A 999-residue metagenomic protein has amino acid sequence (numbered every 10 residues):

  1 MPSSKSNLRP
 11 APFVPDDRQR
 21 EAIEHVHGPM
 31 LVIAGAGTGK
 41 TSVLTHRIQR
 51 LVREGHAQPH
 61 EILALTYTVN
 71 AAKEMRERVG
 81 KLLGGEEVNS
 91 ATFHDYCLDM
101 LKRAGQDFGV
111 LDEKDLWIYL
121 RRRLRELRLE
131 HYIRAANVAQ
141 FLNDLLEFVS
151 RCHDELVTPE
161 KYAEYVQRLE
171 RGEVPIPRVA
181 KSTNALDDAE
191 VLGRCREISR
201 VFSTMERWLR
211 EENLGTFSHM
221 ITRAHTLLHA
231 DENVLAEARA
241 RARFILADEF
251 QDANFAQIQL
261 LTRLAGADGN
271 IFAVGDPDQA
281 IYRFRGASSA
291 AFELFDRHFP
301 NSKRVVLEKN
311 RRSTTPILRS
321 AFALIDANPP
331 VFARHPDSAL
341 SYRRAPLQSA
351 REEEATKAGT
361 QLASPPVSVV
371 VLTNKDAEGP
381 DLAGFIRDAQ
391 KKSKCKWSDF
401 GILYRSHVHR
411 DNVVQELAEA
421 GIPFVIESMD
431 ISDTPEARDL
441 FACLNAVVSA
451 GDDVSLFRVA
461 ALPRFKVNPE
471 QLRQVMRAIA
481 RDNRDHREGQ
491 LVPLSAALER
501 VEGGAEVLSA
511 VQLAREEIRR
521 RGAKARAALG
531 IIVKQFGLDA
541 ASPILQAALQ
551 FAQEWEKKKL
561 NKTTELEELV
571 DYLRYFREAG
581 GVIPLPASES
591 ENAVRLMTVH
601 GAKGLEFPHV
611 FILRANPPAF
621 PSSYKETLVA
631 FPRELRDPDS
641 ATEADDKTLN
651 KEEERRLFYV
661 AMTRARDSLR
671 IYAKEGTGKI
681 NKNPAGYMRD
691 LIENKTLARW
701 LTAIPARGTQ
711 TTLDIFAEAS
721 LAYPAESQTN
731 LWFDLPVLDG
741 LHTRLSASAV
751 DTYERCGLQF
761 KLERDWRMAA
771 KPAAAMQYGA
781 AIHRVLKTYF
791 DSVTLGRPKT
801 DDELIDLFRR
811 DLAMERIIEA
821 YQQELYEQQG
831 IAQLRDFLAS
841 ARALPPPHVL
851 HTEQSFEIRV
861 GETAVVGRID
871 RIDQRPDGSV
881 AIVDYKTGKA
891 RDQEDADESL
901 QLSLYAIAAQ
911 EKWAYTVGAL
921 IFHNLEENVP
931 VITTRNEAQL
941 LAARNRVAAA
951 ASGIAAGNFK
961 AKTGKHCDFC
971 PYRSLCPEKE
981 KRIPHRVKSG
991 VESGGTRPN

Functional and structural regions predicted by a protein language model:
M1, V408, A420, E502 (+4 more regions): C-terminal, charged and often intrinsically disordered regions of DNA end-processing helicases and nucleases
M1-E77, A240, L246-A247, Q251-A460 (+7 more regions): Conserved motor-region signature of P-loop NTPase helicases/translocases
H25-V26, E87, G105-R200, E206 (+6 more regions): ATP-hydrolysis module of ASCE/P-loop NTPase motor domains, specifically the Walker B Asp-Glu catalytic pair
P59-K161, A290-L294, P380, G384 (+3 more regions): Conserved P-loop NTPase-based nucleic-acid remodeling module centered on helicase motor cores
P175, D188, V785-S855, R859 (+1 more regions): A non-catalytic, helix-rich entry segment at domain boundaries
D187, V191, R410-I422, F441-G676 (+3 more regions): Conserved helicase C-terminal RecA-like lobe
G359, G604, R699, I704-T712 (+1 more regions): Metal-dependent nuclease catalytic regions and adjoining charged, substrate-binding loops involved in nucleic-acid end
F856-R944: Mg2+/Mn2+-dependent nuclease catalytic core
